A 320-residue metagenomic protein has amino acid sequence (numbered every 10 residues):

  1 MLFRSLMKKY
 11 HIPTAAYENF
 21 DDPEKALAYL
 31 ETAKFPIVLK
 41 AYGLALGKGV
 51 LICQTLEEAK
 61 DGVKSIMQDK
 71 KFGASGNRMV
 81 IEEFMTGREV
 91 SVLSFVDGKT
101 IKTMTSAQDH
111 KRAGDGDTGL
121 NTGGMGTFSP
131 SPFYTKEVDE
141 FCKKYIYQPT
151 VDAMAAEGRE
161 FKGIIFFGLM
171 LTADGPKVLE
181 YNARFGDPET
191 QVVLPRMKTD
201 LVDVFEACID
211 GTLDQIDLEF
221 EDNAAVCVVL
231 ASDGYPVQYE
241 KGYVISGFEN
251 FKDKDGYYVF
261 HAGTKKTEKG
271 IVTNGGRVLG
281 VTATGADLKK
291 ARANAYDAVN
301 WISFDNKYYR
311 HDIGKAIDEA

Functional and structural regions predicted by a protein language model:
M1-L2: Short, small-residue-biased leader/transition segments that mark boundaries at the very start of proteins
I12-D21: A short, GP-enriched loop/loop-strand-helix hinge that lies immediately N-terminal to, or at the N-terminal rim
E31, K64, Y296-N300: Solvent-exposed alpha-helix faces
K34-L56, V193: Conserved anion/nucleotide-ligand pocket segment
G49-T190: Internal nucleotide-binding/catalytic subdomain
C142-I165, N182-K254: Active-site "cap" helix and flanking loop/linker of ATP-utilizing ligase/carboxylase catalytic domains
A207-A320: Peripheral (often C-terminal) accessory segments that flank ATP-dependent C-N-forming ligase machineries
